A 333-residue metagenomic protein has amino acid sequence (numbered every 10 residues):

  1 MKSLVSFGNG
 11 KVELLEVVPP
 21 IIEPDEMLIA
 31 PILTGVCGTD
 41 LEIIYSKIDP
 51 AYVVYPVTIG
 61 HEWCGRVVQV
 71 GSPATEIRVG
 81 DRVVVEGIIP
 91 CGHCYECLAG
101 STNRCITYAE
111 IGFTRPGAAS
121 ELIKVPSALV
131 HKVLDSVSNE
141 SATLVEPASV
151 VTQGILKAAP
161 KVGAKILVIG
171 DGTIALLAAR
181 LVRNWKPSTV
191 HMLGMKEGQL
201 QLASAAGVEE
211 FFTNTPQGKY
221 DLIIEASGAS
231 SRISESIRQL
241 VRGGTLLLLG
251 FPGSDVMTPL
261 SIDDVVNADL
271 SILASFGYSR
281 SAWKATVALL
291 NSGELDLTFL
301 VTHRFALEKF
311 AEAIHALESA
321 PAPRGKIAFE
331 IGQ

Functional and structural regions predicted by a protein language model:
M1, R280-Q333: C-terminal hydrophobic helical "lid"/dimerization subdomain of Rossmann-like NAD(P)H-dependent oxidoreductases
P20-T34, I48-Y95, L134-S136: Glycine-rich beta-strand-centered segment in the early N-terminal region that forms part of a ligand/cofactor-binding
C91-I169: NAD(P)H dinucleotide-binding glycine-rich loop of Rossmann-like/cofactor-binding domains, especially the beta1-alpha1
V137-T213: Mid-domain Rossmann-like dinucleotide-binding core that forms the NAD(H)/NADP(H) cofactor-binding site
L193-K196, A226, F276: N-terminal Rossmann-fold cofactor-binding loop
P216-I223: A short acidic, Gly/Pro-enriched loop at the edge of an enzyme's catalytic core that lines a small-molecule cofactor
S230-S292, E330-Q333: Glycine-rich phosphate-binding loop and adjacent beta-alpha segment of Rossmann(oid) nucleotide-cofactor-binding
